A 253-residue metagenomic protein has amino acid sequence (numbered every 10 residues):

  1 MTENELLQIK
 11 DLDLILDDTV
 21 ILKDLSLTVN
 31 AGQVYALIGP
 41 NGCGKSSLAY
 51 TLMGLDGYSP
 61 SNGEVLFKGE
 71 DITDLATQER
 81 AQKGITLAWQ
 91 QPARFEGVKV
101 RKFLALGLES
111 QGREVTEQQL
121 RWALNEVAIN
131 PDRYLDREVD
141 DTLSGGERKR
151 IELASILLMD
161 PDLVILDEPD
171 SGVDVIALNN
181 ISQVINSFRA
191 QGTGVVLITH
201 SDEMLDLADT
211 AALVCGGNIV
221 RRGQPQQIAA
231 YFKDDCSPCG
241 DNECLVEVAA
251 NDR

Functional and structural regions predicted by a protein language model:
L7-I9, L22: Conserved structural motif at the start of ABC-family nucleotide-binding domains
I38-P40: The feature captures the beta-strand-to-loop junction immediately N-terminal to the Walker
M53: Helix-to-loop junction immediately C-terminal to a conserved catalytic motif
E64-R80, D140, D174: ABC ATPase NBD Q-loop/coupling interface
Q91, G97-S110: Q-loop/switch helix immediately C-terminal to the Walker
I156-L157: ABC ATPase C-loop
E168-P169: Walker B catalytic motif
N218-D241: Conserved beta-strand-loop-alpha-helix hinge in the C-terminal portion of ABC ATPase nucleotide-binding domains
